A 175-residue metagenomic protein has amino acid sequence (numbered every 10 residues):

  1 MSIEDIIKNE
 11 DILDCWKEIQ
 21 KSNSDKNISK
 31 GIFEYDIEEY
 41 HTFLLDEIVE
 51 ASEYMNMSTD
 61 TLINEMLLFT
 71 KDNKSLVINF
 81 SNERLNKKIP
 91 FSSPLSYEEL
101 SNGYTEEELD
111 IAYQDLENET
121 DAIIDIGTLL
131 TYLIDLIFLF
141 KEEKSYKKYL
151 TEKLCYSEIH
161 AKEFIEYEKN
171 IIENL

Functional and structural regions predicted by a protein language model:
I3-T42, K87-Y97: Short Lys/Arg-rich basic patches
N9-L13, S58, G103-T105, E142-S145 (+1 more regions): Intrinsically disordered, low-complexity coil/linker segments enriched for acidic/polar and small residues
S29, Y54-N56, A122-I124, F140: Charged, low-complexity interaction regions
Y40-E47, E108-Y113, E142-T151, A161-I171: Amphipathic alpha-helical segments in structured regions that serve as interaction surfaces
H41-M55, T61, E65, Y113-T120: Surface-exposed, Lys/Arg-rich phosphate-binding patches that contact polyanionic backbones
M57-L67, D125-I134: Short amphipathic alpha-helical segments
S58, M66-S81, E168-I172: Repeat-associated, polar segments at repeat-unit boundaries in modular proteins
N73-S93, S157: Short, positively charged interaction helices/loops
